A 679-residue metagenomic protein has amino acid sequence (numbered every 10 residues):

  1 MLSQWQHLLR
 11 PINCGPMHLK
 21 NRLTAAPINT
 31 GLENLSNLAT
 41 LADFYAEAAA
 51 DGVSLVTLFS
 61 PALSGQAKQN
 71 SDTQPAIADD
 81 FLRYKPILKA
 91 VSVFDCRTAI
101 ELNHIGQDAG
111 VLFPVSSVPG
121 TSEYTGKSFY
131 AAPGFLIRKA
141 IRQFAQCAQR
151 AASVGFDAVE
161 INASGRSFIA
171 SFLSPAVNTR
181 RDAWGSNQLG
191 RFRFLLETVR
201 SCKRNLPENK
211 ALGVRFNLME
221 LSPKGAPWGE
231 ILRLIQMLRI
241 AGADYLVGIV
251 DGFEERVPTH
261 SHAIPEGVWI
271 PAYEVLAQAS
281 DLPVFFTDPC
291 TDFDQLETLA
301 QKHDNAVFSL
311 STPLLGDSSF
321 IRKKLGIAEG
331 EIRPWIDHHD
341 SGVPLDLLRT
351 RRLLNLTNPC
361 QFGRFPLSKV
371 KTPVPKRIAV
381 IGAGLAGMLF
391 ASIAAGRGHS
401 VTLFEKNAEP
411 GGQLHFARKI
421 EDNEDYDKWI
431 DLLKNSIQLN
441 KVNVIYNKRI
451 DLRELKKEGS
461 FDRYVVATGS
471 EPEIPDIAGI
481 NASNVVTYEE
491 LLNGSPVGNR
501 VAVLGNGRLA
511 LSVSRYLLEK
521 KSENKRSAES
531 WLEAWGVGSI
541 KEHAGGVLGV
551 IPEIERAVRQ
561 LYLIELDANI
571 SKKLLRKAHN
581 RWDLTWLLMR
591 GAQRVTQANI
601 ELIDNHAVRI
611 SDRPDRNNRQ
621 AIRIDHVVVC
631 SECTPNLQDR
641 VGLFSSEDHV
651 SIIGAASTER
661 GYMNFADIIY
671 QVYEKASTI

Functional and structural regions predicted by a protein language model:
M1-V380, L385, F390-G396, E473: Flavin-dependent oxidoreductase catalytic cores
S54, D157, D244, A306 (+3 more regions): Conserved acidic residues
E254-E255, L314-D317, E409-G411, I570 (+1 more regions): Short gly/pro/ser/thr-enriched loop/turn and capping motifs at secondary-structure boundaries
T259-I264, S368-V370, P375, F416-K428 (+5 more regions): Short, contiguous acidic/charged loop-to-helix segments that flank catalytic cores in large enzymes
G267-E274, Q278, L353, M388 (+13 more regions): Feature representing long, continuous alpha-helical segments
T372-L403, I445-K457, T468-I477, Y488-K572 (+1 more regions): Rossmann-like dinucleotide/flavin-binding elements
G412-F461, K573-Q597: N-terminal Rossmann-like dinucleotide/flavin-binding domain of flavoprotein oxidoreductases that bind FAD/FMN
